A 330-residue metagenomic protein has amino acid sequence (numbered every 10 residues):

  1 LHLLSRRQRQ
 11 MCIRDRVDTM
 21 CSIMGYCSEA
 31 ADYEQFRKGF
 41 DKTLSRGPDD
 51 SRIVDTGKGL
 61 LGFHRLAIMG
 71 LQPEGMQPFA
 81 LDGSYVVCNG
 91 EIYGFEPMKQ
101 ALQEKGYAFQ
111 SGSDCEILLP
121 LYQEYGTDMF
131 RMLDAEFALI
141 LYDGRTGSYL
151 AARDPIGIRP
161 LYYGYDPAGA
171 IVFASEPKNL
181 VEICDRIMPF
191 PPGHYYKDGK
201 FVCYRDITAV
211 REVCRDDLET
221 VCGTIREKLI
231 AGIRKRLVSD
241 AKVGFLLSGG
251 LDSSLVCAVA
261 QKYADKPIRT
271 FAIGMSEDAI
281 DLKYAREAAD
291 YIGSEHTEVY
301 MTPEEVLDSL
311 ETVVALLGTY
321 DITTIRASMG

Functional and structural regions predicted by a protein language model:
L1-R16: Single conserved hydrophobic/aromatic residue that forms the stacking wall/gate of nucleotide- or nucleobase-binding
T19-E29, F36-P48, Y85, F95-E116 (+1 more regions): N-terminal segments that mediate ammonia production and transfer in glutamine-dependent amidotransferase systems
C27-Q35, E104, E124, R145-L150 (+3 more regions): ATP-dependent adenylate-handling active sites, centered on carboxylate activation for C-N bond formation
G47, G90, L118, Y196 (+2 more regions): Residue-level signal for inorganic ion chemistry
L60-R65, Y85-G90, A151-A152: Active-site-proximal beta-strand elements of phosphoester/diester hydrolases
G62-P73, P155: Short Ser/Thr-interspersed hydrophobic loop/turn segments at strand-loop and sheet-helix junctions that line or gate
I68-V87, E136-I140, E182-P189, A231 (+1 more regions): Acidic loop->beta-strand submotif enriched in PP2C/PPM serine/threonine phosphatases
Y125-L133: Phosphate-interacting basic helix/loop segments used at nucleotide- and nucleic-acid interfaces
